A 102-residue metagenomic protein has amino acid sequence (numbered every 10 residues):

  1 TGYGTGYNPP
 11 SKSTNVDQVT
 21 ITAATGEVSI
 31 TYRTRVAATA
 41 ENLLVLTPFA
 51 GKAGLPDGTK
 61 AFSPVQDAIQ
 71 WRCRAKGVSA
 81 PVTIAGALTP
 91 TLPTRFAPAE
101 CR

Functional and structural regions predicted by a protein language model:
T1-R102: Periplasmic/extracellular, small/polar-rich flexible segments of pilin-like filament-forming proteins
